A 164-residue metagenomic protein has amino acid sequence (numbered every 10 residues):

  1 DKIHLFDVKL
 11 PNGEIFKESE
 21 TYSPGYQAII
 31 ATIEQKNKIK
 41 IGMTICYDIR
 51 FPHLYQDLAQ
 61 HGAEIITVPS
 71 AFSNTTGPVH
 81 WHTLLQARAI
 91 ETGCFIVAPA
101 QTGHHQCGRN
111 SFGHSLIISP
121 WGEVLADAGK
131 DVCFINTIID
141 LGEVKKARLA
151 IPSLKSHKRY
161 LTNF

Functional and structural regions predicted by a protein language model:
D1, F6-D7, N12, F16-K17 (+6 more regions): Aromatic-residue detector
D1-H4, F134, L141: Short secondary-structure boundary motifs at beta->alpha junctions and helix caps
D1-H61, N74-T83, A150-S153: Active-site catalytic loop in hydrolytic enzyme cores
E14, I41, D131, E143-K146: Short, functionally important structural connectors and interaction interfaces within domains
I30-T32, I117, N136-I138: Short, well-ordered beta-strand micro-motif
E34-K36, P120-G122, D140-G142: Short loop segments at secondary-structure junctions
I49-I135: CN hydrolase (nitrilase-like) catalytic-core segments centered on the catalytic cysteine and neighboring Lys/Glu
G142-F164: A short C-terminal boundary segment appended to hydrolase-like catalytic domains
